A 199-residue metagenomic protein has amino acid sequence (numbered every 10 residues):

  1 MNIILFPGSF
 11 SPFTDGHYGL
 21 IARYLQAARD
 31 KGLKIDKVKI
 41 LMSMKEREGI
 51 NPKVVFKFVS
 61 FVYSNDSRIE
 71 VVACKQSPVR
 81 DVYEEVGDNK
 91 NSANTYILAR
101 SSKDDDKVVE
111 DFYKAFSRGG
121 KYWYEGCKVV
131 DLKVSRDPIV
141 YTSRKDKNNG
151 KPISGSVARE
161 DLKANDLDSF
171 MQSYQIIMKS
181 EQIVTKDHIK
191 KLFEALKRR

Functional and structural regions predicted by a protein language model:
M1-R199: Nucleotidyltransferase catalytic core that binds NTPs
